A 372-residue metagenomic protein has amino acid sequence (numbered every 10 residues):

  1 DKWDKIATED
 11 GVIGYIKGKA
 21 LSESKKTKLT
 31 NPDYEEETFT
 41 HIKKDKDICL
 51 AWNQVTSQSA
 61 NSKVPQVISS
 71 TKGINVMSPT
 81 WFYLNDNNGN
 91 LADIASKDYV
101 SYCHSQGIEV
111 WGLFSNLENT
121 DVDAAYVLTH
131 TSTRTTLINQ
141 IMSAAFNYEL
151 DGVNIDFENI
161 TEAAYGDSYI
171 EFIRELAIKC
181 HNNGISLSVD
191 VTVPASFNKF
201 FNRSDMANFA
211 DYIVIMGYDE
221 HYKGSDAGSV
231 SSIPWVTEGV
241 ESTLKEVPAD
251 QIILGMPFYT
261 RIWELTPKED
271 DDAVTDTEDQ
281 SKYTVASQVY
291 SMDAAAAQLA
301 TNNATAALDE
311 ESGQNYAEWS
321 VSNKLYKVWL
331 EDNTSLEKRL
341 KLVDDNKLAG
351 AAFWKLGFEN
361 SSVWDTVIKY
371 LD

Functional and structural regions predicted by a protein language model:
D1-W3: Conserved beta-strand/loop element in small beta-rich adapter and peptidoglycan-binding domains
A7-D47: Boundary regions of SH3-family modules and the immediately adjacent low-complexity/disordered segments in eukaryotic
L29-E36, T260-R339, L371: Glycan-binding loop/region signatures in secreted carbohydrate-active enzymes
I42-S59, P65-A95, S115-L128, A227-S229: N-terminal substrate-binding region of glycoside hydrolase catalytic domains
C49-N53, I74-P79, V110-F114, V153-I155 (+4 more regions): Hydrophobic faces of well-ordered beta-strands that scaffold small-molecule active sites in alpha/beta enzyme cores
S62-N85, Q140-V153, K338-A351: Catalytic domains of carbohydrate-active enzymes, especially glycoside hydrolases
N75-F82, K97-T135, Q140-G152, E175-S186 (+1 more regions): Substrate-binding cleft and catalytic face of glycoside hydrolase catalytic domains, especially the flexible beta-alpha
N87, N139, E162, G166-A297: Substrate-binding surface in catalytic domains of secreted glycosidases
